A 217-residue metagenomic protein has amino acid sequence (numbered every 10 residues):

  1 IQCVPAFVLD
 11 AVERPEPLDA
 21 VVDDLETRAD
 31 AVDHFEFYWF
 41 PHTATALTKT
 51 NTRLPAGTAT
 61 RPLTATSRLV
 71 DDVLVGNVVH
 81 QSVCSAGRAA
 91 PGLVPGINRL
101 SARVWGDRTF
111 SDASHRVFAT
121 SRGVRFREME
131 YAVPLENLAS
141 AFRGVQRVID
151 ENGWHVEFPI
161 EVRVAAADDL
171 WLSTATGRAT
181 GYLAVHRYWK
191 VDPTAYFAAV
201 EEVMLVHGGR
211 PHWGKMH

Functional and structural regions predicted by a protein language model:
I1-H217: Noncatalytic alpha-helical scaffold of FAD-dependent oxidoreductases
